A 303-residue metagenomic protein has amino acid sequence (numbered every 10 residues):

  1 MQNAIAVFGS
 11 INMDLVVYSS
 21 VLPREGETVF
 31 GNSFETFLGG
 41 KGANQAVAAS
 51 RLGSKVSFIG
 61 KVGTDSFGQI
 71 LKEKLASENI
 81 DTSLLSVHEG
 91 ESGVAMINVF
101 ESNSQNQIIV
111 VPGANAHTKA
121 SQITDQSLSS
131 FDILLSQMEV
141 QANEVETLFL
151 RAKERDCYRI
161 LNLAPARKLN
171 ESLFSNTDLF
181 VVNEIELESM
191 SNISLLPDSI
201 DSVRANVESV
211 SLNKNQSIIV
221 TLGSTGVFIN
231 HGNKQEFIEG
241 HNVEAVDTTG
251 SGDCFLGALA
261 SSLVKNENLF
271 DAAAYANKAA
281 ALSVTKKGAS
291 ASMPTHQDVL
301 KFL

Functional and structural regions predicted by a protein language model:
M1, I5, K168, D198-L303: Conserved phosphate-binding/catalytic region of the ribokinase-like
M1-K61, S66-E73, S77, A245-V246: Glycine-rich phosphate/adenosyl-contacting loop at the front of the ribokinase-like
V16, I109, S189-I193, S283 (+1 more regions): Residues that scaffold the ATP/ADP-binding catalytic core of kinase and kinase-like folds
E27-T28, T36, R51-I133, L300-L303: Conserved N-terminal subdomain of the carbohydrate kinase-like
A49, N183, G252: Short, conserved phosphate/pyrophosphate- and ester-handling motifs at nucleotide-, phospho-/glycolipid
L128-S129, F174-S175, L212: A short, aliphatic-rich alpha-helical micro-motif
I133-S202, T225-V227: Conserved beta-alpha-beta core of the PfkB/ribokinase-like small-molecule kinase fold
